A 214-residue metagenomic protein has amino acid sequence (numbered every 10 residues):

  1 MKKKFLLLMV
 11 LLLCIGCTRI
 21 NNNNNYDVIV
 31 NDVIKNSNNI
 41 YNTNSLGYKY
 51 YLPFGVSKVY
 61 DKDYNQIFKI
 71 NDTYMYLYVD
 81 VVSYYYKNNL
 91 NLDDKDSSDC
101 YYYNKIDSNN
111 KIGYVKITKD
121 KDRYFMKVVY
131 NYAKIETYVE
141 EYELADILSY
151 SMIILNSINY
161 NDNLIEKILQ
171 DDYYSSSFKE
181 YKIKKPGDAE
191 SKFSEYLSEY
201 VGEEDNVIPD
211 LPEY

Functional and structural regions predicted by a protein language model:
M1-K4: Positively charged n-region of N-terminal signal peptides that target proteins for export
L6-V10: Sec-dependent N-terminal signal peptides
L13-G16: C-terminal motif of bacterial Sec signal peptides marking the signal peptidase cleavage site
T18-N21: Bacterial signal peptide processing site
Y26-L46: Post-signal peptide N-terminal segment of mature Sec-exported envelope proteins
S45-K95: Secretory pathway targeting signatures of secreted, lumenal, and periplasmic proteins
D96-S149, K182-S191: Signature of long, low-cysteine stretches enriched in small and polar/charged residues
Y138-Y214: Surface-exposed amphipathic alpha-helical segments
